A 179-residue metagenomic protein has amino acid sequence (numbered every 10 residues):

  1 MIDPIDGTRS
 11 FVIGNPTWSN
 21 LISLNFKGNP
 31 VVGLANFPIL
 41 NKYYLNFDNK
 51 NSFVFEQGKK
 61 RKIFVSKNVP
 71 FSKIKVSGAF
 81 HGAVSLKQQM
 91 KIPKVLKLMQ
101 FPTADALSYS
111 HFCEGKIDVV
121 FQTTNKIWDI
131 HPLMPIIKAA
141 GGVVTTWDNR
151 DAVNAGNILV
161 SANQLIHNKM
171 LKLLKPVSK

Functional and structural regions predicted by a protein language model:
M1, G33, V120: Short glycine-aspartate micro-motif
M1-K27: Flexible, acidic active-site loops/lids enriched in D/E/S/T/G that coordinate Mg2+ and/or position polar
P4-G7, P38, A106, T123 (+2 more regions): Generic detector of well-ordered alpha-helical packing
G7-T8, V76, F112: Buried hydrophobic positions in well-ordered alpha/beta secondary-structure cores of metabolic enzymes
L21-Y109, I158-K179: Acidic beta-strand-loop-alpha-helix segment within the catalytic core of divalent metal-dependent phosphate-processing
M90-K94, S110-K179: Oxyanion/phosphate-interacting regions
